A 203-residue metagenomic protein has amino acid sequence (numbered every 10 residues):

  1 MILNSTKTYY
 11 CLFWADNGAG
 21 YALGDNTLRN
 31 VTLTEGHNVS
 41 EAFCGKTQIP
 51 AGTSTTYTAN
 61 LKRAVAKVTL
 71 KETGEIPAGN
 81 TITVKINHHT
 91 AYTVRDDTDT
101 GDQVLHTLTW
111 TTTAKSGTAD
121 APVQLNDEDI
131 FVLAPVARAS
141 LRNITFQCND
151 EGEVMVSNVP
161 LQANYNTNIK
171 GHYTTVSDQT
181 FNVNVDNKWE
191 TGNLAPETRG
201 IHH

Functional and structural regions predicted by a protein language model:
M1-D25, A78-Y165, N193-H203: Tryptophan-paired
M1-K67, K71-T73: Short, low-hydrophobicity acidic/polar segments
V39-A42, A163-V176, T180: Low-complexity, Pro/Ser/Thr- and charge-rich linker/hinge segments at domain boundaries
C44, G52, N60, A119 (+5 more regions): N-terminal, helix-rich and Lys/Arg-enriched segments in bacterial and organellar proteins
Q48-P50, N158-N164, T174: Short beta-strand edge segments in extracellular beta-sheet folds
E72-E75, T167: Generic structural signal for bulky hydrophobic/aromatic residues embedded in well-ordered secondary structure
Y173-H203: Intrinsically disordered, low-complexity repeat and linker tracts
